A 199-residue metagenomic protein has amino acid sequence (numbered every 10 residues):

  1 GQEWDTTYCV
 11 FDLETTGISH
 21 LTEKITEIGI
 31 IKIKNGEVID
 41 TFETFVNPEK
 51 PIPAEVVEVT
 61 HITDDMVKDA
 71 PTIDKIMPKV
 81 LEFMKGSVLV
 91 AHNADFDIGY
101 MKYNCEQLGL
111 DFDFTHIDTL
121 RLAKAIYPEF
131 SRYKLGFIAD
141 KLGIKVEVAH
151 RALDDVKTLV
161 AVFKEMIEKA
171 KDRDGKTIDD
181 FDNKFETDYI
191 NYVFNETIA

Functional and structural regions predicted by a protein language model:
G1, V162-A199: Acidic two-metal-ion nuclease catalytic site recognized across multiple nuclease folds, prominently DnaQ/RNase D-T
G1-F114, P128-H150: Conserved non-catalytic scaffold segment of RNase H-like nuclease domains
K75, A123, V156-K157: Short secondary-structure boundary/hinge segments and terminal tails
D111-A123: Conserved beta-strand -> loop -> alpha-helix junction used to position metal-binding or nucleic-acid-contacting
R121-K124, D140, A161-K164: Generic alpha-helical structural context detector
R151-E165: Acidic, divalent-metal-coordinating active-site segment for phosphoryl/phosphodiester hydrolysis, typified by short
